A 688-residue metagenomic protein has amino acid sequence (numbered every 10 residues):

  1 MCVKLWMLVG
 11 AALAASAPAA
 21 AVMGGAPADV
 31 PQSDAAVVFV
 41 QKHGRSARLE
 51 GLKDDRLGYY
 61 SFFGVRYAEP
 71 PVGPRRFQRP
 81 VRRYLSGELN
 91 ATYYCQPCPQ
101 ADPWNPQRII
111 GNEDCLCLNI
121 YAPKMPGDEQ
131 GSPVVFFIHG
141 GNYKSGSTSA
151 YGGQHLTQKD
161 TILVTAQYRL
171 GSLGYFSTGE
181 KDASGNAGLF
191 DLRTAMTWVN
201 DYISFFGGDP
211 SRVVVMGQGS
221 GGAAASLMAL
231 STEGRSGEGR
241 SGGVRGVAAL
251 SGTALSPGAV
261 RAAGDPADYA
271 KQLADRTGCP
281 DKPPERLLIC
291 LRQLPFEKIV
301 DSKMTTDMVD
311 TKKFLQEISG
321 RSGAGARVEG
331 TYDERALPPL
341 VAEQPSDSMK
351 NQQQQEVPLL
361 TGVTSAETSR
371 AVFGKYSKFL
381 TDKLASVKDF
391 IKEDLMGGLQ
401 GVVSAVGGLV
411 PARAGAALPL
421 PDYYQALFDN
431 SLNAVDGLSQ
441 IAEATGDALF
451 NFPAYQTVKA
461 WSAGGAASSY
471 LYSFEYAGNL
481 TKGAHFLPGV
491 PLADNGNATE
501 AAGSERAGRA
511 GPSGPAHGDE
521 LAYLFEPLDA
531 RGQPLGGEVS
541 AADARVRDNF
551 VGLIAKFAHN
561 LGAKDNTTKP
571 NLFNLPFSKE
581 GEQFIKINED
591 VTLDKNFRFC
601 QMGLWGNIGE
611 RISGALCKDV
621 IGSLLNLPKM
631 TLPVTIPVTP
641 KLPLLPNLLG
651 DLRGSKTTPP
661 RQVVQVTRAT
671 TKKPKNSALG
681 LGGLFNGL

Functional and structural regions predicted by a protein language model:
C2, A14-L189, P210, T368 (+7 more regions): Non-catalytic accessory segments of hydrolases
K4-G10, V22, G64, N105-Q293 (+6 more regions): Serine-hydrolase-like catalytic core of hydrolytic proteins
L57, S61-Y67, P71-Y84, F373-L395 (+2 more regions): Short Gly/aromatic-enriched secondary-structure transition segments
Y60, E113-L116, F190-T197, A223-S226 (+6 more regions): A structural signal for well-ordered alpha-helical segments within the folded catalytic domains of diverse enzymes
Y67, F77, L291, L521-Y523: Bulky hydrophobic/aromatic "packing anchor" residues in well-ordered structure
L255, E297-A542, N560: Substrate-gating cap/lid region and adjacent catalytic-acid/histidine neighborhood within extracellular/lumenal
Q355-V357, L438, A460-A467, A477-G478 (+1 more regions): Alpha/beta-hydrolase-fold serine-hydrolase catalytic core, especially in secreted/extracellular enzymes
N497-T499, R506-R509, K629-L688: Extracellular mucin-like PTS segments
